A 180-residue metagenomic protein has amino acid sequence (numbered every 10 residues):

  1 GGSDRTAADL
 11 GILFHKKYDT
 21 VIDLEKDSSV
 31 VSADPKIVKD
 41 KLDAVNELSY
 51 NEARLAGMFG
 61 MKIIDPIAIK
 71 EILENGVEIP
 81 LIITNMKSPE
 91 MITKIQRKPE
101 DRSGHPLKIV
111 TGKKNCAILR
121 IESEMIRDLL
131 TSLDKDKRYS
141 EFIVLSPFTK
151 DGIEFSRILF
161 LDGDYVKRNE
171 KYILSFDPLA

Functional and structural regions predicted by a protein language model:
G1-A180: C-terminal catalytic "cap/lid" subdomain
